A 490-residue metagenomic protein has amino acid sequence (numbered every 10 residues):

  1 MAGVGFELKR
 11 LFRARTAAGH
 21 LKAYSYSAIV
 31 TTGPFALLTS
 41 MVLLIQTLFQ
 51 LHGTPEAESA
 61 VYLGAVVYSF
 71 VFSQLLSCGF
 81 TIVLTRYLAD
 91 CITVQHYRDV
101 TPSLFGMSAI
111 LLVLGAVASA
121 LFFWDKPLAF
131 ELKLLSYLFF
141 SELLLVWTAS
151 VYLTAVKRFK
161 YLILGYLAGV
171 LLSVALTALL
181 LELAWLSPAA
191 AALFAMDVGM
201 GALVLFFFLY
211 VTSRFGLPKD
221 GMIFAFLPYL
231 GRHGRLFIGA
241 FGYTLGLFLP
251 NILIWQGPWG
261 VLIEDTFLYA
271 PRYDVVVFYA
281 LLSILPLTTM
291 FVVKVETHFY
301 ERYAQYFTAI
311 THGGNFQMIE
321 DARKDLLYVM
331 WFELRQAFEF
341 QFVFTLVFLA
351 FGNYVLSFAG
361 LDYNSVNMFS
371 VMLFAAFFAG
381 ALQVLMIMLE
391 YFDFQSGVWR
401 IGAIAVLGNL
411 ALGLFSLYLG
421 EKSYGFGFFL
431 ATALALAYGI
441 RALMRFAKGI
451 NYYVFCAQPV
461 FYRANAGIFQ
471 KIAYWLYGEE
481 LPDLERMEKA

Functional and structural regions predicted by a protein language model:
M1-L44, A60-V61, P228-L236, V454-A490: N-terminal membrane topogenesis motif
H20-A36, I163, L209, M222-L249 (+3 more regions): Hydrophobic faces of transmembrane alpha-helices in multi-pass small-molecule transporters and flippases across diverse
A60-A89, T244, F248, F278-R302: Small-residue-rich midsections of specific transmembrane alpha-helices
I92-S103, D274-V355: Specific pore-lining/lateral-gate transmembrane helices of multi-pass inner-membrane transport and insertion machines
D125-L135, F139, R323-W331, V343 (+1 more regions): Interfacial segments at transmembrane-helix termini and the short loops linking adjacent helices
L145-L164, F374-R400: Membrane-interface junctions at transmembrane-helix termini in multi-pass inner-membrane proteins
G165-S213, K422-R445: Hydrophobic alpha-helical transmembrane segments
A195-T297: Transmembrane helical elements of multi-pass membrane transporters/channels
